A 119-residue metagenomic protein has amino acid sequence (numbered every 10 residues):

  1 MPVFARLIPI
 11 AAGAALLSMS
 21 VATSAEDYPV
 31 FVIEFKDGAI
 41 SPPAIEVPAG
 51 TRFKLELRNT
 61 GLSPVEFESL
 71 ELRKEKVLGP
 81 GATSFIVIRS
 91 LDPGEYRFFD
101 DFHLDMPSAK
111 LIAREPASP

Functional and structural regions predicted by a protein language model:
M1-A11: Bacterial N-terminal signal peptides that target proteins for export
S20-A22: N-terminal signal peptide c-region/cleavage motif recognized by signal peptidases
E26-G50: N-terminal edge beta-strand
E26-V32, L78-P119: Extracellular/periplasmic metallocenter environments
A39-S41, E71-R73, S84: Short structured motifs
P43-S63, T83-L91, E95-F99: Beta-strand cores of secreted/periplasmic/IMS beta-sandwich domains, seen most often in copper-related folds
T60-P80, M106-K110: Histidine- and aromatic-enriched segments that form or immediately flank copper-ligand environments
